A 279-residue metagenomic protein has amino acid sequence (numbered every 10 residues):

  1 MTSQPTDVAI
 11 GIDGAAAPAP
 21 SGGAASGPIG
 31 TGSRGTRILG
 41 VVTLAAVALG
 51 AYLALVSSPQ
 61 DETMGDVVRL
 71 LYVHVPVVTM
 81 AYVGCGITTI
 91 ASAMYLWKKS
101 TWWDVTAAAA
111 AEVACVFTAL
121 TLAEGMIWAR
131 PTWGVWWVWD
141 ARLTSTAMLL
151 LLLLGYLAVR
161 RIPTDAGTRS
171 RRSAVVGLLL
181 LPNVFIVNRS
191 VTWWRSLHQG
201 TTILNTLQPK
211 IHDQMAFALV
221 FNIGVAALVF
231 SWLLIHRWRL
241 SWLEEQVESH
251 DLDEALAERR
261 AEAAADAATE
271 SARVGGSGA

Functional and structural regions predicted by a protein language model:
T2-A279: Polytopic transmembrane helical bundles with strong interfacial aromatic enrichment
